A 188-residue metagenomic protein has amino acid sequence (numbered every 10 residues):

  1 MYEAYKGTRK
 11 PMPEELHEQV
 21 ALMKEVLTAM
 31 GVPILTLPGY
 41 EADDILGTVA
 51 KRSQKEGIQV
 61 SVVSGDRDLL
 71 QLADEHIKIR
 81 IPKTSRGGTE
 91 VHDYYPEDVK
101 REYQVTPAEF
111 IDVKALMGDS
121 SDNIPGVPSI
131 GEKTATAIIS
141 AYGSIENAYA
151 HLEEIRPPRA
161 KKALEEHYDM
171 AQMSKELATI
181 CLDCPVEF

Functional and structural regions predicted by a protein language model:
M1-V63, R67-D93, M170-F188: Noncatalytic, basic helical substrate-engagement surface that gates or grips nucleic-acid strands
V32, K55, H76-K78, D93-F188: Non-catalytic nucleic-acid-binding/docking modules located in mid-to-C-terminal regions of nucleic-acid enzymes
